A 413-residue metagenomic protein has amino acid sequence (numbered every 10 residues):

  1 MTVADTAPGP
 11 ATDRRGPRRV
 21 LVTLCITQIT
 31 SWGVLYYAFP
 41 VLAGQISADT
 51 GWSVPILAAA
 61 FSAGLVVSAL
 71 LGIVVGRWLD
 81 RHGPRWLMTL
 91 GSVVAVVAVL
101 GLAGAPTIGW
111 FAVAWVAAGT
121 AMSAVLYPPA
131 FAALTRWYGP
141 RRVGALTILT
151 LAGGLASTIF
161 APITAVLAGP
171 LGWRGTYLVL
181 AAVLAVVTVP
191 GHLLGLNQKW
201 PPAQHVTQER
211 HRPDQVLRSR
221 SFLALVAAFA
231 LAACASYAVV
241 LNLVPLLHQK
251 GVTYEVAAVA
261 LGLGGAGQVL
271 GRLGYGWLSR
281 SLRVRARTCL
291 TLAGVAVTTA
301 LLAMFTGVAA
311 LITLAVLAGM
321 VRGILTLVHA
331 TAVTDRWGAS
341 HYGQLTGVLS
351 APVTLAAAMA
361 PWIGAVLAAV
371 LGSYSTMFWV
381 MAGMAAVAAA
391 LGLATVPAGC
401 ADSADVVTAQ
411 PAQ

Functional and structural regions predicted by a protein language model:
R19-V54, G72-V75, A161, V239-V244 (+1 more regions): Extracytoplasmic
I29, A98, G109-V125, A230 (+1 more regions): Hydrophobic core of transmembrane alpha-helices in multi-pass small-molecule transporters, especially MFS/SLC-type
F39-A43, R220-L273: Extracytoplasmic gate region of multi-pass secondary transporters
I46-S47, W78-L79, P162-L171, L247-H248 (+2 more regions): Interfacial helix-cap and linker-helix signal at transmembrane-aqueous boundaries of multi-pass secondary transporters
L70-I108: Conserved MFS/SLC helix-loop-helix module at the cytosolic interface between two early adjacent transmembrane helices
W115-L151, A332, G338: Cytoplasmic helix-loop-helix junction between adjacent transmembrane helices in 12-TM secondary transporters
L149-N197: Helix-loop-helix hairpin linking two adjacent transmembrane segments in secondary transporters
G264-Q268, S281-A332: C-terminal transmembrane helical hairpin of 12-TM major facilitator-type secondary transporters
